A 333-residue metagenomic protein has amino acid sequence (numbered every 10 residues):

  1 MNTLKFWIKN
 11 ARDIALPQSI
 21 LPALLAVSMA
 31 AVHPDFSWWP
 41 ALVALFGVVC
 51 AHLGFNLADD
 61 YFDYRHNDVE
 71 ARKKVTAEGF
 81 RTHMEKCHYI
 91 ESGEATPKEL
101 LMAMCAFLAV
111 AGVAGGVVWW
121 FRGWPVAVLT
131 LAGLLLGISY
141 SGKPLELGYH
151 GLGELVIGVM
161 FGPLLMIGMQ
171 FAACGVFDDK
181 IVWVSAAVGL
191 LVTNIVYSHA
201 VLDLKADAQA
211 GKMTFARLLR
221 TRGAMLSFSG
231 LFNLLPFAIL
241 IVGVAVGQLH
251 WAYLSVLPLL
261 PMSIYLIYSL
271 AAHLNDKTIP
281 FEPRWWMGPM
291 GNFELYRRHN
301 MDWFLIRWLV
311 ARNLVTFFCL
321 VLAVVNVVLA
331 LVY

Functional and structural regions predicted by a protein language model:
M1-V43, G47, F55, L145 (+2 more regions): Topogenic membrane-insertion module of multi-pass membrane proteins
L21-A26, L155-Q170, R217-T221, W285-L295 (+1 more regions): Small-residue-rich segments of transmembrane alpha-helices in multi-pass membrane proteins, especially helix faces
L24, H33-A58, E70, V126-I138 (+1 more regions): Membrane-embedded alpha-helical segments that form the functional core of polytopic membrane enzymes, especially those
V27-F46, G112-V128, L165-A186, L240-Y253 (+1 more regions): Helix-coil boundary and interhelical linker segments in multi-pass alpha-helical membrane proteins
V48-F80, N194-A216, T221, M225: Acidic (Asp/Glu-rich) catalytic motifs at the cytosolic membrane interface
R72-W120, A216-G247, L295, H299-C319: Multi-pass membrane catalytic core of lipid/isoprenoid biosynthesis enzymes
C87-V176: Intramembrane alpha-helical segments
A245, L249-Y333: Extended hydrophobic alpha-helices typical of membrane-associated regions
